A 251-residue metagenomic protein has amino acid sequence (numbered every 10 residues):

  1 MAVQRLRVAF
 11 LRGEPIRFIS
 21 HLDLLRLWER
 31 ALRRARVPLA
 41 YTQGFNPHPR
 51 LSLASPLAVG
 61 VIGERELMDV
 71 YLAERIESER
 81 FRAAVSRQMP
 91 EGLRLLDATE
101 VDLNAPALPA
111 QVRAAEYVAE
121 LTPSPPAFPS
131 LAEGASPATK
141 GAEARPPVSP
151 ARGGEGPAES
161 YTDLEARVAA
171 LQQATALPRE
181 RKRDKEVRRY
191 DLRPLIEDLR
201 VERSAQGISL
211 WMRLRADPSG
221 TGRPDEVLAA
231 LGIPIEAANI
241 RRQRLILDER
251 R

Functional and structural regions predicted by a protein language model:
V3-Q4, A9-L11, P15, I19 (+1 more regions): Extended, well-folded interaction surfaces typified by the phenylalanyl-tRNA synthetase beta subunit core
F10, V70-I76, A119-P125, M212-A216: Short beta-strand-to-loop capping motifs
R17-L22, R75, E79-R80, A158-T162 (+1 more regions): Ordered, soluble secondary-structure elements with a strong preference for glycine-centered loop motifs and nearby
P38-N46, L95-E100, L177-K185, I240-R241: A short, aromatic/hydrophobic, helix- or strand-capping loop or linear motif that either lines the entrance/gate
A40-A73: Short, charge-patterned binding micro-sites
E64-E120: Ordered, amphipathic secondary-structure segments that act as subunit-interaction surfaces in large macromolecular
F128-A132, P137-Y161, L171-R251: Core RNA-modification/binding signature centered on pseudouridine synthases
